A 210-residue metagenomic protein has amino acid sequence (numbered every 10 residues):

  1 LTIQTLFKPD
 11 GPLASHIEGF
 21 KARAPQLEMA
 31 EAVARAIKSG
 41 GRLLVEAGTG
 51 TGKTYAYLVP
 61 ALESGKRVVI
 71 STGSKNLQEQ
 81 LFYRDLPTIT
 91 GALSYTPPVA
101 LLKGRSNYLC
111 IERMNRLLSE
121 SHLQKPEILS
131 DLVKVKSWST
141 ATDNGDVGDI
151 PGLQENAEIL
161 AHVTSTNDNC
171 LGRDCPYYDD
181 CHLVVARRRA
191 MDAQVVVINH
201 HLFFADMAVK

Functional and structural regions predicted by a protein language model:
T2-H16, K66-V68, T72-Q194, H201-F204: A substrate-engagement module of RecA-like helicase motors
T2-L44: Conserved pre-motif I regulatory segment
F20-L27, G52, P176-V184: Conserved phosphate-coordination/catalytic loops
P25-A32, A56-P60, V185, L202: Well-ordered alpha-helical segments embedded in enzymatic catalytic cores
A34-R35, T54-R67, R84-T88: Walker A/P-loop NTP-binding motif
S39-L43, S64-V69: Short, surface-exposed connector motifs at secondary-structure boundaries
S39-Y57: Walker A/P-loop
V209-K210: Short, conserved "post-DEAD/DEAH" coupling segment immediately C-terminal to helicase motif II within the SF2/RecA-like
